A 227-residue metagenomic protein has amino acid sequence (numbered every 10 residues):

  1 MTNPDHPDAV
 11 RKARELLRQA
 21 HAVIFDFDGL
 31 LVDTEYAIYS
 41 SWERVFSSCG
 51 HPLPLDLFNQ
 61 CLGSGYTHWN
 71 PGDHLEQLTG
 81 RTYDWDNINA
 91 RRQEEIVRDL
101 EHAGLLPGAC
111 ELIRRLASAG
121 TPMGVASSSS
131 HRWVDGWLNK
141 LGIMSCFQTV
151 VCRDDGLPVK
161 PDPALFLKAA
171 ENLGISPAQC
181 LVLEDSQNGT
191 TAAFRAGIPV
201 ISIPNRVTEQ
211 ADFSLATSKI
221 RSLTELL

Functional and structural regions predicted by a protein language model:
M1-H21, R114-A117, S130-L227: Asp-based, Mg2+/Mn2+-dependent phosphohydrolase catalytic module
N3-V10, R14-C110, R114-A119: N-terminal helical cap/lid subdomain that shapes the substrate entry/recognition surface in HAD-like hydrolases
D26, L30, S127, D185: Conserved G/P- and acidic residue-centered "switch" motifs that form tight phosphate/ATP-binding loops in soluble
G29, D99-L100, T121, V125 (+2 more regions): Short, contiguous strand/loop micro-motifs
L31, L105, M123, P158 (+1 more regions): Conserved SAM-binding loop
Y36, S127, G136: Conserved catalytic-core motifs of eukaryotic protein kinase domains, centered on the activation segment
P52, P122, P199: Residue-level detector of anion-binding/catalytic polar loops
